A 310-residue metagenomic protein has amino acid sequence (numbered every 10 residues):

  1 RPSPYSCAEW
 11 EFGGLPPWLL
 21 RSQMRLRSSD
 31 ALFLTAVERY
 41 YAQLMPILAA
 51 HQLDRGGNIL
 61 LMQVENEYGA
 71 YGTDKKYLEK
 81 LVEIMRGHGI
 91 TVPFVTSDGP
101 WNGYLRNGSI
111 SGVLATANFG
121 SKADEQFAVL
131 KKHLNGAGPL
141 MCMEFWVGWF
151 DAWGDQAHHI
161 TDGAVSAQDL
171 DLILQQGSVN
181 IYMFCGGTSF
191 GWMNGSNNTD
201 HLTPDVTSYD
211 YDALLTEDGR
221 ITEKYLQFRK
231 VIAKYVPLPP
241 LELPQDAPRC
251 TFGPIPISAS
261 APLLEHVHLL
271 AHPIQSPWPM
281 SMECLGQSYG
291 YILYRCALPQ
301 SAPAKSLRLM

Functional and structural regions predicted by a protein language model:
R1: N-terminal cofactor/phosphate-binding cores enriched in small/glycine residues, especially glycine-rich loops such as
S6-I181: Substrate-binding/catalytic cleft of secreted carbohydrate-active enzymes, primarily glycoside hydrolases
S22, L34-A49, R55-Q63, G69 (+6 more regions): Carbohydrate-binding surfaces of carbohydrate-active enzymes
